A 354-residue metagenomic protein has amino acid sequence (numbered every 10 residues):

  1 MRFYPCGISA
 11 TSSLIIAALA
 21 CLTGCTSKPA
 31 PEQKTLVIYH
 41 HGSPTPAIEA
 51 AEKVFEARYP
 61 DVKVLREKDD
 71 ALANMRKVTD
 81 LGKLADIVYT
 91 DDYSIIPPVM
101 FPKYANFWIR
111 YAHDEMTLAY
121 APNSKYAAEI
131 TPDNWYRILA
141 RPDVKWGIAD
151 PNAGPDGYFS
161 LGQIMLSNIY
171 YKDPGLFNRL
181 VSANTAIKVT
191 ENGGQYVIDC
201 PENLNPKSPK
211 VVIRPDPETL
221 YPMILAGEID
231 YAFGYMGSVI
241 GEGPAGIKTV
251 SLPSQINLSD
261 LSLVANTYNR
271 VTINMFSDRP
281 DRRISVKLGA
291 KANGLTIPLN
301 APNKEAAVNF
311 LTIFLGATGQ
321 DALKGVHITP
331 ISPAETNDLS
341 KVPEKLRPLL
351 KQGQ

Functional and structural regions predicted by a protein language model:
M1-T35, Q352-Q354: Short, low-complexity disordered leader/linker segments with a strong preference for bacterial N-terminal type II
C25-R58, D69-L81, Y93, M100-F101 (+1 more regions): Exported/periplasmic ABC-transporter solute-binding proteins
V64-K68: A structural preference for short, hydrophobic beta-strand core positions in alpha/beta folds
A85-T90, I96-R110: Short beta-strand-centered segments that line the small-molecule binding cleft or hinge of alpha/beta clamshell
N106-Y111, T249-P253: Short hydrophobic/aromatic-enriched beta-strand-loop microsegments
D114: Short, conserved active-site loops that position catalytic residues or coordinate cofactors/metal ions across diverse
